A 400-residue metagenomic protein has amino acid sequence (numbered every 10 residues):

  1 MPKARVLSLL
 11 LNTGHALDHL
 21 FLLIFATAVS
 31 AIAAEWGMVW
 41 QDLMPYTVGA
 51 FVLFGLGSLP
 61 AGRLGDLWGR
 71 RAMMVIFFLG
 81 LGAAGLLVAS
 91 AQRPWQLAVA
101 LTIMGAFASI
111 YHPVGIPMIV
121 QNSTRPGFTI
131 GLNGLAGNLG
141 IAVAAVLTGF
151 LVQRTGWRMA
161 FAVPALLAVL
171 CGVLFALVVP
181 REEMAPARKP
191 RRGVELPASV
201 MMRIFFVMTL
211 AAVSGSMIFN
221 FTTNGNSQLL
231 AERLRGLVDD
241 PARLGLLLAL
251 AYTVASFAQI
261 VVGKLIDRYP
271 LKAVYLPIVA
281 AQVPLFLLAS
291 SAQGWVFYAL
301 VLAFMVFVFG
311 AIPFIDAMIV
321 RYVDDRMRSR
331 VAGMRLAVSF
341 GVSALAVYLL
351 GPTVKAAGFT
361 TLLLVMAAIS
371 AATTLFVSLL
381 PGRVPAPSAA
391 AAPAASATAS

Functional and structural regions predicted by a protein language model:
L23, A50-L59, I141-A142, Y252-I260 (+1 more regions): Residue-level signature of mid-helix packing/kink "hotspots" within the transmembrane helices of 12-pass Major
F25-A26, R203-F257: Extracytoplasmic gate region of multi-pass secondary transporters
I32-A33, L64-G65, L147-T155, L230-A231 (+2 more regions): Interfacial helix-cap and linker-helix signal at transmembrane-aqueous boundaries of multi-pass secondary transporters
L56-Q92, I266: Conserved MFS/SLC helix-loop-helix module at the cytosolic interface between two early adjacent transmembrane helices
A100-G137: Cytoplasmic helix-loop-helix junction between adjacent transmembrane helices in 12-TM secondary transporters
N133-P180: Helix-loop-helix hairpin linking two adjacent transmembrane segments in secondary transporters
R268-I315: C-terminal transmembrane helical hairpin of 12-TM major facilitator-type secondary transporters
Y322, R326-A357: A late C-terminal transmembrane helix in Major Facilitator Superfamily
